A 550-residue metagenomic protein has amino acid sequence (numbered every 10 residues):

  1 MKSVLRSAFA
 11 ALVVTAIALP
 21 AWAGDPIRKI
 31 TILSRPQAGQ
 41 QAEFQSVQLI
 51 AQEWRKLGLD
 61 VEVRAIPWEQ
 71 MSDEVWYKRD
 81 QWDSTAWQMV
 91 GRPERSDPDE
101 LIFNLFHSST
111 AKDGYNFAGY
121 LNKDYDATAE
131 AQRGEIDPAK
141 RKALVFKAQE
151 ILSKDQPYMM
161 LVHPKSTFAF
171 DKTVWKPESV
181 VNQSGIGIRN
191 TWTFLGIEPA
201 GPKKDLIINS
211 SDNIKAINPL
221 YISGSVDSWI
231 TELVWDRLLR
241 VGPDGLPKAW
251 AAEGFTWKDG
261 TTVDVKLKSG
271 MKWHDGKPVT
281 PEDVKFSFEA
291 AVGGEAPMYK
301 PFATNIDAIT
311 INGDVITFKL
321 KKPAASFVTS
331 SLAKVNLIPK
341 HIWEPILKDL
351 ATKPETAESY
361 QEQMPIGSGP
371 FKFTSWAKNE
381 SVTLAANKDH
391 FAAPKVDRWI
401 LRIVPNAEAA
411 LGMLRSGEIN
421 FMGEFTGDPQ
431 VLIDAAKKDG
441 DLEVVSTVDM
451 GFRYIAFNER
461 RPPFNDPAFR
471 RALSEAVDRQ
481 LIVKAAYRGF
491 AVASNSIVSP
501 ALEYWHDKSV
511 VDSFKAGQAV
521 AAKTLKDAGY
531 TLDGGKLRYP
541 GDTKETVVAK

Functional and structural regions predicted by a protein language model:
A8, G24, A38-Q45, I136 (+2 more regions): Structural transition elements
G24-P26, E74-Q81, F103-E130, H163-L206 (+7 more regions): Short, solvent-exposed loop/beta-turn-alpha elements that line the ligand-binding surface or hinge of extracytoplasmic
D25-Q37, R79, D83-Q88, I136-K172 (+4 more regions): Bilobed periplasmic-binding protein-like "clamshell/Venus-flytrap" ligand-binding domains
I32, L57-S108, I208, G276 (+1 more regions): Periplasmic binding protein-like
G39, Q52, K56-D73, L101-D171 (+3 more regions): Extracytoplasmic/peripheral linker and loop segments enriched in polar/acidic and small residues with frequent Thr/Pro
S46-V47, D60, S359, N387-L432 (+1 more regions): Ligand-site clamp/hinge motif
D137, E253-P297, T317-K319, F327 (+2 more regions): Aromatic- and charge-enriched surface segment that lines or borders ligand/interaction sites
T173, T256, K300-L350: Surface-exposed binding/hinge segments that line and control ligand-binding clefts or catalytic entry sites
